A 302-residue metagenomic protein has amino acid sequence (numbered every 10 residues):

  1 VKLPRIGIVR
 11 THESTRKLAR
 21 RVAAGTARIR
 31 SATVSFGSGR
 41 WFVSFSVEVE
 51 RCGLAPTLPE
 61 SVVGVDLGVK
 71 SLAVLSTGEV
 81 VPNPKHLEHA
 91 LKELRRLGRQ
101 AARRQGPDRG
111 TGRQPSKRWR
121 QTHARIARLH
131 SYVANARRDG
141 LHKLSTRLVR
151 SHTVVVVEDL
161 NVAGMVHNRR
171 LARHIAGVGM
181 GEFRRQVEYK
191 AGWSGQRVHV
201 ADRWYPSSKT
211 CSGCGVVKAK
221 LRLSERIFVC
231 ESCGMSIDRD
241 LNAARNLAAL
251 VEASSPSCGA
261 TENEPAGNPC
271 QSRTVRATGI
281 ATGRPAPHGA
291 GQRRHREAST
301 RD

Functional and structural regions predicted by a protein language model:
V1-R109, R184: Short loop/hinge segments at the start of secondary-structure elements
V43-A55, A127-S151: Phosphate-interacting basic helix/loop segments used at nucleotide- and nucleic-acid interfaces
S46, Q100-A127, N135: Long, charged amphipathic helices and adjacent flexible linkers at domain junctions
L54, H174, V178-D302: Positively charged, low-complexity nucleic-acid-binding target-recognition regions
V65-D66, L148, V155, V187 (+2 more regions): Short, conserved catalytic/metal-binding motifs centered on acidic residues
V69-S71, V162, A243: Short, glycine/acidic-enriched loop or turn micro-motifs at the edges of active sites
L144, L148, T153-L160, H199: Short glycine-rich phosphate-binding loop at a beta-alpha junction
L160-A176: RNase H catalytic domain
